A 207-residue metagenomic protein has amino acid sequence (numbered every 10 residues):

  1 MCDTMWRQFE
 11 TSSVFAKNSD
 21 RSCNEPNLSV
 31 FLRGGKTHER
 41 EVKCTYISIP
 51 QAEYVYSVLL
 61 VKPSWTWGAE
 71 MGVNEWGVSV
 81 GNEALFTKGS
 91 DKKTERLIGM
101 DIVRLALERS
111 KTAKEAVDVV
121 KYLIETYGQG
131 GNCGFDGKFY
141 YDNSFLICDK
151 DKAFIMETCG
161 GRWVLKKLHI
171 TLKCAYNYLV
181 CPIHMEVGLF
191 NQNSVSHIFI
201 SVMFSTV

Functional and structural regions predicted by a protein language model:
M1-I98, V119-V207: A contiguous strand-loop segment
K92, I102-R109: Second-shell loop/turn segments in exported
M100-D101, K114: A structural signal for well-ordered alpha-helical segments within the folded catalytic domains of diverse enzymes
R109-V117: Short, charged, surface-exposed loops that flank catalytic or proteolytic processing sites
